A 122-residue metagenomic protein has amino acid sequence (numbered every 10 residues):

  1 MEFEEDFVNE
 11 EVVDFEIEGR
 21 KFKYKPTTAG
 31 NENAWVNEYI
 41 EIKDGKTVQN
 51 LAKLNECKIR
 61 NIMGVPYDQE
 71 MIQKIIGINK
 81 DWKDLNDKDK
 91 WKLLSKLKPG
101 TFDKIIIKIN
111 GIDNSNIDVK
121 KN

Functional and structural regions predicted by a protein language model:
M1-D14: Short acidic, Pro/Gly- and aromatic-enriched capping/linker segments at domain boundaries
V8-E10, R20, K25-N122: Short, surface-exposed, charged amphipathic helix/loop patches that serve as local interaction elements
